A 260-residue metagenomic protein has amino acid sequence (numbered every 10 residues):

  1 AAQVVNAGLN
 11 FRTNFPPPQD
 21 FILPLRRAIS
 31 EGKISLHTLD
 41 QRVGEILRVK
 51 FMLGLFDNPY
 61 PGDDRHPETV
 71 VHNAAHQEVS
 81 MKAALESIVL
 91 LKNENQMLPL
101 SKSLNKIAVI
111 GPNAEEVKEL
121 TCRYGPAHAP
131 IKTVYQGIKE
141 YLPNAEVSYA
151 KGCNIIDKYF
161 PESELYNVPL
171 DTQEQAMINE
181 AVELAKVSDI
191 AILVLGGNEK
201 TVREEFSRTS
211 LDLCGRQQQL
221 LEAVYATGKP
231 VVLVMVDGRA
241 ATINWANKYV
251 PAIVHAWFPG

Functional and structural regions predicted by a protein language model:
A1, T13, P18-L36, R48 (+2 more regions): C-terminal non-catalytic regions of proteins with extracellular/luminal or membrane-system context
V4-A7: A short alpha/beta connector and helix-capping loop motif
L9, K33-I34, L55: Residue-level recognition of short, well-ordered coil/turn positions that link secondary-structure elements
I22, G44, R48-P67: Conserved, charged catalytic cores of large soluble enzymes
R65-A75: Short glycine/proline- and acidic residue-enriched helix-loop micro-motifs that form flexible lids or anion-recognition
